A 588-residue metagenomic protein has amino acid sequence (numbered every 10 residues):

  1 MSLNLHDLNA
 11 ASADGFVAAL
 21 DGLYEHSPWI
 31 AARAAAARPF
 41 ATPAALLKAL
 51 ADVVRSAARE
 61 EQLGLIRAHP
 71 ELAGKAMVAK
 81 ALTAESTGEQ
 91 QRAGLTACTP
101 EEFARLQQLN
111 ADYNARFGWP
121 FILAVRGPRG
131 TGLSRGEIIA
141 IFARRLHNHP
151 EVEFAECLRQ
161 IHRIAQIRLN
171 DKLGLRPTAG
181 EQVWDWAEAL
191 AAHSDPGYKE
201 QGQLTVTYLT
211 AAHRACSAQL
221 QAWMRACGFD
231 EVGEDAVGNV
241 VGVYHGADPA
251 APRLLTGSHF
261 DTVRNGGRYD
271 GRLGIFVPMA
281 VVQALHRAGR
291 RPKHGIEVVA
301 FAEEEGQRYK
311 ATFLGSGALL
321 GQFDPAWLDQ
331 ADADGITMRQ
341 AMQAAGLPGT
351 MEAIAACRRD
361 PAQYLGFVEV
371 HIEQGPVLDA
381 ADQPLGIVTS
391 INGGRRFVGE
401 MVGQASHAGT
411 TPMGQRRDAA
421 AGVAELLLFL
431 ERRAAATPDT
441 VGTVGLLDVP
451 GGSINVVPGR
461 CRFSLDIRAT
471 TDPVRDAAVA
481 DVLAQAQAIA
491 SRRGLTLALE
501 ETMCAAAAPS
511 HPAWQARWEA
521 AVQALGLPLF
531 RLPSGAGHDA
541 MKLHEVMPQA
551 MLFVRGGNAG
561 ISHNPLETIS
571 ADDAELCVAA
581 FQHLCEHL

Functional and structural regions predicted by a protein language model:
D7-A10, G22-Y24, W29-L109, Y113 (+1 more regions): Aromatic-anchored, charged helix-turn/loop surface patch used as a conserved interaction hotspot
E181-G267: Acidic/His- and Gly-rich active-site-bordering loop/insert found across diverse amide/peptide-bond hydrolases
P196, G257-S258, L529-A580: Zn-dependent metallopeptidase/amidohydrolase metal-coordination segment
L204-L209, T443-G452, S464-T471, T496-Q515 (+2 more regions): A short beta-alpha structural unit
E231, R291-P292, E352-C357, T410 (+3 more regions): Flexible, glycine/charged-enriched surface loops at secondary-structure junctions
R264-D334: A generic, well-ordered mixed alpha/beta core segment in the N-terminal half of proteins
E304, R308-K310, L314-P473: Midchain, well-structured core segments that form catalytic/ion-binding scaffolds
H407, T411-A436, A484, R555-L588: His/Asp/Glu-rich mid-to-C-terminal helical/loop segments that flank catalytic regions of hydrolases
